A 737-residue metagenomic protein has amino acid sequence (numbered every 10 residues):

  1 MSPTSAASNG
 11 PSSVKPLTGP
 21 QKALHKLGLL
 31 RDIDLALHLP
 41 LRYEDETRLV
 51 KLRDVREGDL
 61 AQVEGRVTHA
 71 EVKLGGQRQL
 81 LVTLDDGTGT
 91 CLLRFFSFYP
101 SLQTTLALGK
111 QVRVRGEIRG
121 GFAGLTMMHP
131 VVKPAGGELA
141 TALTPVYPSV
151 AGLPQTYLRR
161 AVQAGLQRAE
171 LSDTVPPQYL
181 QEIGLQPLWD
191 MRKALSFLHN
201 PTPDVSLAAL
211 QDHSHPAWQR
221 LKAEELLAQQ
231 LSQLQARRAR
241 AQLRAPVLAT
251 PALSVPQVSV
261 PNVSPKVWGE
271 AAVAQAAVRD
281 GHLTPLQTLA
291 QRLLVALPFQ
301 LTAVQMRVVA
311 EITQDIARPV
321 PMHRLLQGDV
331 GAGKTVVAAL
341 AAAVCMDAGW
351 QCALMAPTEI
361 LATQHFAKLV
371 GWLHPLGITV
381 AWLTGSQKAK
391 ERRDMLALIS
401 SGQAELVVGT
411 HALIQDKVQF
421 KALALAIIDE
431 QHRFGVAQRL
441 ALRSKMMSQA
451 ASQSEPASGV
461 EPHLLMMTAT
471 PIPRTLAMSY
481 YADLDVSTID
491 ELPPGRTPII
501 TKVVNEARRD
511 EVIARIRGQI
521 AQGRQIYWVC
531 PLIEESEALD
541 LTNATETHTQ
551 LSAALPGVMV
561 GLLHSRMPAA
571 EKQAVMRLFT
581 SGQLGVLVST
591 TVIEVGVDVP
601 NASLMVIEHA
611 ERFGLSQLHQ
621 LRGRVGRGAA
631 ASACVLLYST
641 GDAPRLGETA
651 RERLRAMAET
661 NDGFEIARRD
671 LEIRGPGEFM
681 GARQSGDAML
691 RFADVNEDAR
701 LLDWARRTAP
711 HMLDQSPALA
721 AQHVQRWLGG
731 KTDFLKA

Functional and structural regions predicted by a protein language model:
M1-L30: Helix-hairpin-helix
T18-A23, R31, L248-Q257, V273-L326: Conserved pre-motif I regulatory segment
H38-T68: OB-fold nucleic-acid-binding modules
E57, K73-V260, V267-W268, V273-A296 (+1 more regions): Upstream accessory/linker segments immediately N-terminal to the RecA-like ATPase cores of bacterial MutS and a subset
G89-L102, L139-T156, L180, L207-A217 (+7 more regions): Short hinge/gating elements
V304-A310, A317-R655, E665, R707 (+2 more regions): Inter-lobe coupling/hinge segments of SF2-like helicase ATPases
A633, G641-A737: C-terminal accessory region of SF2 helicases/translocases
